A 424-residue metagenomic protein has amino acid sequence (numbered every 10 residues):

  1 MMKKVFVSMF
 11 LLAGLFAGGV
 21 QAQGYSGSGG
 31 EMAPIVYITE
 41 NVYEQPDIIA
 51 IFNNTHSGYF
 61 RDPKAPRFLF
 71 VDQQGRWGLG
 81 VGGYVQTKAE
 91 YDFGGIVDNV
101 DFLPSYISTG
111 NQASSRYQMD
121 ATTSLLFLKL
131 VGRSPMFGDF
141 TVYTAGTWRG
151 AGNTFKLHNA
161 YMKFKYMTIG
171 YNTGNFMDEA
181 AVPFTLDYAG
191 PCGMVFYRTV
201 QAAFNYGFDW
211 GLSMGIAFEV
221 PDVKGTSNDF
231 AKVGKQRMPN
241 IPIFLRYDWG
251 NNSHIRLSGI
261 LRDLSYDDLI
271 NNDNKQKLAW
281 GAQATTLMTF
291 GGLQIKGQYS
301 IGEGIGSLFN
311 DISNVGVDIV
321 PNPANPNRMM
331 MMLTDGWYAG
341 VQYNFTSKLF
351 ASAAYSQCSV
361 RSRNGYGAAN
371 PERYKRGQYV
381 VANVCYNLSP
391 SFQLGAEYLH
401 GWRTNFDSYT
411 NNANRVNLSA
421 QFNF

Functional and structural regions predicted by a protein language model:
F6, F10, G19-E90: N-terminal periplasmic/intermembrane-space "pro-region" immediately following the signal or transit peptide
S26, Y386-L388, N411-F424: Outer-membrane beta-barrel "beta-signal"
D72-D101, T109-V223, R237, P242 (+2 more regions): Outer membrane beta-barrel
Q73, R116-Q118, A151-T154, G190-F196 (+7 more regions): Replace "Gram-negative outer membrane beta-barrel proteins" with "bacterial and organellar outer membrane beta-barrel
E90-D92, R133, T147-A151, G174-D178 (+8 more regions): Sequence/structural signature of outer-membrane beta-barrel proteins
A121-Y143, I241-L269, L349-S356, C385-Y386 (+2 more regions): Surface-exposed extracellular loop regions of Gram-negative outer-membrane beta-barrel proteins
L157-N159, T199-Q201, M238-F244, H254 (+6 more regions): Transmembrane beta-barrel architecture of outer membranes
N252-A369, Y374: Detector for outer-membrane/organellar transmembrane beta-barrel domains, recognizing the amphipathic beta-strand
